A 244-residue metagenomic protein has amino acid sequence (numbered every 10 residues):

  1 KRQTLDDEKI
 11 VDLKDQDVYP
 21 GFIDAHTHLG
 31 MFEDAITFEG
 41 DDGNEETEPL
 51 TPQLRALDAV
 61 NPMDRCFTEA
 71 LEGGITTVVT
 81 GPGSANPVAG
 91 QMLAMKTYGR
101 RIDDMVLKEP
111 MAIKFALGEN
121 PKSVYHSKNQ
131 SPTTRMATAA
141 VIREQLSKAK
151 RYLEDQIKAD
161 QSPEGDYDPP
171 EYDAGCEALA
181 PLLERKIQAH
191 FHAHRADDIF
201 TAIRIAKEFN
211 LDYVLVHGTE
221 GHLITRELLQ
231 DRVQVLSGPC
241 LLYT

Functional and structural regions predicted by a protein language model:
K1-Y19, I36: Histidine-rich, glycine-flanked metal-binding segment
I23-F32: Histidine-centered catalytic micro-motifs
A35-V60, R101, A116, P121-V124 (+3 more regions): Active-site gating loops and adjacent loop-to-helix segments of metal-dependent hydrolytic enzymes
N44-E48, L57-D64, P132-M136, A196: Soluble non-cytosolic domains of exported or imported proteins
C66, L71-Y213: Polyanionic/metal-chelating signatures
A206-D212, L229-L236: Glycine-enriched alpha-helix->loop->beta-strand junction motifs that scaffold or abut catalytic
E220-Q230: Active-site-adjacent beta->alpha loops and helix N-cap segments on the catalytic face of soluble alpha/beta enzymes
Y243-T244: Conserved small/polar residues in nucleotide/adenosyl-binding loops
